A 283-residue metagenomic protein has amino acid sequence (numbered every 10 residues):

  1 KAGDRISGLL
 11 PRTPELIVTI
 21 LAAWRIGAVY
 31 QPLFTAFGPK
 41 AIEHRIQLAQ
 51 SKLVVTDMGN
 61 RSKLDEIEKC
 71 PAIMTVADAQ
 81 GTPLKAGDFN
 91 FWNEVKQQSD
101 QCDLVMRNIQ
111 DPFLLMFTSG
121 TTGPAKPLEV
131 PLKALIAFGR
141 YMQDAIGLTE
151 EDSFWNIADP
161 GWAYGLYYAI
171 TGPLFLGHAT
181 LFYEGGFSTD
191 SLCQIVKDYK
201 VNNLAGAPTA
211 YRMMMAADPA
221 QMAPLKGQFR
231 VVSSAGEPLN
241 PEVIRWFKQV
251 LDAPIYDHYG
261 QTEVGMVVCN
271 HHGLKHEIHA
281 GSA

Functional and structural regions predicted by a protein language model:
R5, P11-P39, A49-L53, D152-S153 (+2 more regions): A short helix-loop-beta submotif of the ANL/AMP-binding
I6, A23, V54, P112 (+7 more regions): Conserved S/T- and glycine-rich ATP-binding loop of Class I adenylate-forming
L10-P11, A28-Q47, M58-R61, H178-Y199 (+1 more regions): ATP-dependent adenylate-forming carboxylate-activation enzymes
V18-E94: Structural core segment of the AMP-binding/adenylate-forming
T75, G87-N90, V95-F117, P124 (+1 more regions): Conserved pre-ATP/AMP-binding loop-to-beta segment of ANL
F113-A137: Conserved AMP-binding A3 loop
I136-N156, P160-N203, A217: Conserved AMP-binding/adenylation subdomain of ANL enzymes
V201-G206, M215-E277: Gly/Ser/Thr-rich phosphate-binding loop
